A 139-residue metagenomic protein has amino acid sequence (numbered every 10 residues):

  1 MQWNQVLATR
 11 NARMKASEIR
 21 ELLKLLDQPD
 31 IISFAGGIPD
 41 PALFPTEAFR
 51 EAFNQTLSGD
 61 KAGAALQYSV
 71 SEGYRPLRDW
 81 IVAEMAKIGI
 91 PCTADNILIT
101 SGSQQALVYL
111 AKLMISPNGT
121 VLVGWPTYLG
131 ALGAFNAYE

Functional and structural regions predicted by a protein language model:
M1-S71: N-terminal "arm"/small-domain region of PLP-dependent enzymes with the aminotransferase-like
L57-S58, G63-E139: Conserved core of the PLP fold type I
